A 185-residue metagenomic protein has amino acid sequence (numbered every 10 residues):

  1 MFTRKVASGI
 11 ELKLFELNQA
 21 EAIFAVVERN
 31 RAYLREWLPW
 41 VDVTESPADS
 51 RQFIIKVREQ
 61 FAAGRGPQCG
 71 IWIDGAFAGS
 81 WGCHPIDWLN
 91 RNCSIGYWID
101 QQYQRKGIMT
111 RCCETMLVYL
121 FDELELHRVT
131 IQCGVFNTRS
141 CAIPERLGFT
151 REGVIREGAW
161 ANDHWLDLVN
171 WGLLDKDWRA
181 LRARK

Functional and structural regions predicted by a protein language model:
M1-A22, V26-Y33, Q68-K185: Acyl-donor (CoA/ACP) binding surface of acyl/acetyltransferases
R35-I55: Conserved GNAT-fold acetyl-CoA-binding loop/helix
E45-S46, F61, W178: A short hydrophobic/aromatic micro-motif that marks alpha-helical segments and, especially, helix-coil
E59-G64, F149: Short loop/turn motifs at secondary-structure junctions and domain boundaries
